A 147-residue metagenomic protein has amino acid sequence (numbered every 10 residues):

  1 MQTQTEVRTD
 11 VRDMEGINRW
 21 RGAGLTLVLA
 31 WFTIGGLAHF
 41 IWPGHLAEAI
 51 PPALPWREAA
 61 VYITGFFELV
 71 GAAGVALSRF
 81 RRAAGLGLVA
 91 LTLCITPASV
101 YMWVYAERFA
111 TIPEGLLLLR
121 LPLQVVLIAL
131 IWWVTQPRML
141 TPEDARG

Functional and structural regions predicted by a protein language model:
Q2-G147: Membrane-interface extramembranous regions
